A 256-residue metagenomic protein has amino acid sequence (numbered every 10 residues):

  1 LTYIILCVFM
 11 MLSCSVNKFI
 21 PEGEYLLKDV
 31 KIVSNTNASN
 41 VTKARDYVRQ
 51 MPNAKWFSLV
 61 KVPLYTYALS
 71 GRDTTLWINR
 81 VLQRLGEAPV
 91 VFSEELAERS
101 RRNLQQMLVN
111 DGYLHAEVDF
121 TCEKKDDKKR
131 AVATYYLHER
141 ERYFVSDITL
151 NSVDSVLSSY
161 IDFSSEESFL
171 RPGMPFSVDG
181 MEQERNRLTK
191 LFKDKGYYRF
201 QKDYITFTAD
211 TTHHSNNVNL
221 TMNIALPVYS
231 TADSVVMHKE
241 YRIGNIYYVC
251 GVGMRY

Functional and structural regions predicted by a protein language model:
L1-L6: Sec-dependent signal peptide recognition, specifically the positively charged N-region followed immediately by
M11-S13: C-terminal motif of bacterial Sec signal peptides marking the signal peptidase cleavage site
S15-Y256: Interaction-mediating elements
